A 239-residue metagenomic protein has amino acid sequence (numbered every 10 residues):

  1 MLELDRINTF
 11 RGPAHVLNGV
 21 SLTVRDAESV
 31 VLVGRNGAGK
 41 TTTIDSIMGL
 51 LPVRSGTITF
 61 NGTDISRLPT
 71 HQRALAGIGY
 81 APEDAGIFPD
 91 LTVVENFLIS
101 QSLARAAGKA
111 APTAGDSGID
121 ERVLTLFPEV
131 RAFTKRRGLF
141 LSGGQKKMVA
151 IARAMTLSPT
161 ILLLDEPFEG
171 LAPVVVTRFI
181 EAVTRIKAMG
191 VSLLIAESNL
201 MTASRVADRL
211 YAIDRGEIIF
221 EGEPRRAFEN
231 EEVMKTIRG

Functional and structural regions predicted by a protein language model:
V33-R35: The feature captures the beta-strand-to-loop junction immediately N-terminal to the Walker
M48: Helix-to-loop junction immediately C-terminal to a conserved catalytic motif
G56-T63, A76, A110, G115-G118 (+1 more regions): Conserved ABC transporter NBD signature motif
R137-L141: Conserved ABC ATPase signature
A154-M155: ABC ATPase C-loop
L162-E166: Catalytic Walker B motif of ABC-type/P-loop ATPase nucleotide-binding domains
